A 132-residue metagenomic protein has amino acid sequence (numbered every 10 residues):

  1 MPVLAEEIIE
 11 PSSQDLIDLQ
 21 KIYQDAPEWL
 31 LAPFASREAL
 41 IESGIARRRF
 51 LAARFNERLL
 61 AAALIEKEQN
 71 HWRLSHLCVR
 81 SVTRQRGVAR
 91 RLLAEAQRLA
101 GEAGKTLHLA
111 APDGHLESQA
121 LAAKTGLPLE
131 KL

Functional and structural regions predicted by a protein language model:
M1-P33: Short amphipathic alpha-helix that is part of the acyltransferase structural core
P27-N56: Active-site rim helix/loop that mediates acceptor-substrate recognition in acyltransferases
A52, R58-E66, R73-C78: Conserved beta-strand in the GNAT
K67, R80-V82, R86, G114: Active-site acidic-Proline motif in GNAT/NAT acetyltransferases
V79, Q85-R98: Conserved acetyl-CoA-binding loop-helix of GNAT-fold acetyltransferases
A100-D113: Conserved GNAT acetyl-CoA-binding A-motif
A110-P112, G126-L132: Conserved catalytic-core motifs of GNAT/GCN5-like acyltransferases
S118-K124: Conserved active-site tyrosine of GNAT-family acetyltransferases
